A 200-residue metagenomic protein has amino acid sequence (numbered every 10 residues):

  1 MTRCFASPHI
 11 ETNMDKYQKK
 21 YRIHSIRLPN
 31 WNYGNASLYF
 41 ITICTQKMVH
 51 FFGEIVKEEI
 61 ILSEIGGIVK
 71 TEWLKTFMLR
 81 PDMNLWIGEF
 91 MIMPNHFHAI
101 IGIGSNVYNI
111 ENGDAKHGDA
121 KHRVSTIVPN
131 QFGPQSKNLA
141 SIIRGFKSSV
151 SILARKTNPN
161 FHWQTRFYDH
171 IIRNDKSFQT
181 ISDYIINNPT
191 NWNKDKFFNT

Functional and structural regions predicted by a protein language model:
M1-T200: Short catalytic/metal-binding and nucleic-acid-binding patches
